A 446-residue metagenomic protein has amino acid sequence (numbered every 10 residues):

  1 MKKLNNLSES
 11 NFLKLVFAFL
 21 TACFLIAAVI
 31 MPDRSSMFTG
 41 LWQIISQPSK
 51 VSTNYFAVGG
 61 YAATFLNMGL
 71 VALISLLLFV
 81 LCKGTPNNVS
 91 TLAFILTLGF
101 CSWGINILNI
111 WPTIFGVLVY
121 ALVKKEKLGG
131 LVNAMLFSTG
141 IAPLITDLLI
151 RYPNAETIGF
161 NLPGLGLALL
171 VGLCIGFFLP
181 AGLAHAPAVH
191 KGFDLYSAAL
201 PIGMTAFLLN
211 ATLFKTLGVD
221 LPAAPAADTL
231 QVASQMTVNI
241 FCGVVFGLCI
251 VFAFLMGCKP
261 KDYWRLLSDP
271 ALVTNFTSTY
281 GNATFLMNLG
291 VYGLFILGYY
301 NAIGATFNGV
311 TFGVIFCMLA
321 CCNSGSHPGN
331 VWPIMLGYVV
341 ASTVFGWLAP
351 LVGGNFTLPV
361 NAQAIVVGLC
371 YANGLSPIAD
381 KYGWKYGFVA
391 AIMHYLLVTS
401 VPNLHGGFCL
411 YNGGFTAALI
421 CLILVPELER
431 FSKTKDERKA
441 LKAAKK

Functional and structural regions predicted by a protein language model:
K2-I105, F246-D262, S278-L286, L294-Y300 (+5 more regions): N-terminal signal-anchor module of multipass membrane proteins
N5-E9, E126-L131, A142-N239, V401-N412: Membrane-interface helix-loop-helix junctions at boundaries between adjacent transmembrane segments
A57-G69, F100-W111, N161-C174, I240-G243 (+2 more regions): Structural signature of hydrophobic alpha-helical transmembrane segments
V71-I74, V89-F100, W111-Y120, F137-S138 (+7 more regions): Short, structured motif recognition centered on aromatic/hydrophobic residues
V80-C82, L98-N106, L118-L131, M135 (+4 more regions): Hydrophobic alpha-helical bundle architecture
N87, K259-G346: Transmembrane helical segments that form the transport core of multi-pass membrane transport proteins
A168, G172-H185, S197, N361-K435: C-terminal transmembrane helix pair
A227-Q231, S268-T274, T434-K446: Short, highly charged, low-complexity non-transmembrane loops/tails of multi-pass membrane proteins
